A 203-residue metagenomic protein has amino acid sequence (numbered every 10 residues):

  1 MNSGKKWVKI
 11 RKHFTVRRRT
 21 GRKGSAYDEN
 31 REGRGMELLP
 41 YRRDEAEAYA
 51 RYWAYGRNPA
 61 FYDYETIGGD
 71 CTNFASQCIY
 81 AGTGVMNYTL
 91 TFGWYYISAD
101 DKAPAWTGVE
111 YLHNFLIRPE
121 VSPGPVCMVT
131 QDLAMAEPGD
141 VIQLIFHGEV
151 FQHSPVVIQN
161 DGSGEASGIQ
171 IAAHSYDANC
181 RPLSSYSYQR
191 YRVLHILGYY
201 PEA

Functional and structural regions predicted by a protein language model:
K5, K9, T15-V16, R22-E32: Short, positively charged and aromatic/hydrophobic N-terminal segments
K6, Y52, G93, A105 (+2 more regions): Residues in intrinsically disordered, low-complexity segments of regulatory proteins
D28-T107: N-terminal capping segments
R42, Y55, Q77, G84 (+6 more regions): Mature, Sec-exported extracytoplasmic domains of Gram-positive
Y88-T91, S154, L183: Short, solvent-exposed loop/turn and secondary-structure capping segments
Y96-I171: ...with weaker cross-activation on analogous glycine-rich loops/strands in unrelated enzymes
V156-A203: Glycine-rich, aromatic-bearing surface loops/beta-hairpins
